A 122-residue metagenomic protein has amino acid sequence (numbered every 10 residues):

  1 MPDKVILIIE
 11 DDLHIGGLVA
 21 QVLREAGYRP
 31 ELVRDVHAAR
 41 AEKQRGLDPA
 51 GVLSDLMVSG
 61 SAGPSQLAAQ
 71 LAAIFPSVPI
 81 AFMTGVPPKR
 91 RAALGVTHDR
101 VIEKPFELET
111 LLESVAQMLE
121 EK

Functional and structural regions predicted by a protein language model:
E10: Conserved acidic carboxylate
L13-E31: Two-component/phosphorelay signaling modules centered on CheY-like receiver
A20, F106-Q117: C-terminal output helix
L32-G51: Acidic, metal-coordinating helix/loop segments flanking the phosphotransfer/catalytic sites of two-component signaling
D48, A73-P79: His-Asp phosphorelay/catalytic-motif detector in bacterial-type signaling
D55-Q70: Conserved phosphotransfer microenvironments
Q70, A93-E103: As written
A81-M83: Hydrophobic/aromatic residues positioned on beta-strands within the core alpha/beta folds
